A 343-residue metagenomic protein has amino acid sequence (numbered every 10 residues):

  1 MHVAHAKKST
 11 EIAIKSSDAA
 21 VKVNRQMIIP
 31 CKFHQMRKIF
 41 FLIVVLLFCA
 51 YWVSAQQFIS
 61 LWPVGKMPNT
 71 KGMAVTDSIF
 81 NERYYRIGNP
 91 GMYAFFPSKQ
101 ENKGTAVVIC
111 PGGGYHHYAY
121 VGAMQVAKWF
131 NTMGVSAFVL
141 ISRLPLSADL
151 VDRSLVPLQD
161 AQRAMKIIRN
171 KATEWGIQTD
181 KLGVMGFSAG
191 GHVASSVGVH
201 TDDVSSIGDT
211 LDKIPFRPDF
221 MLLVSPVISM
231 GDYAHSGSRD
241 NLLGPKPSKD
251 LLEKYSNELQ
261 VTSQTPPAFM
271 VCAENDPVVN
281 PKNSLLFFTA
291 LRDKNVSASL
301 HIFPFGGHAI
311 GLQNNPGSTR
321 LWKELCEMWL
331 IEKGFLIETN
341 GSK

Functional and structural regions predicted by a protein language model:
Q56-E101: N-terminal cap/lid segment of alpha/beta-hydrolase-fold proteins
I79, P226-Q260, P266: Mobile cap/lid helix-loop segments that gate and shape the active-site cleft of serine hydrolases
K103-G112: Short beta-strand element of the alpha/beta-hydrolase
Y118-Y120, Q125, S142-T179, P316-R320: Catalytic nucleophile-loop/oxyanion-hole region of alpha/beta-hydrolase and closely related hydrolase-like folds
V121-V139: Short amphipathic alpha-helix adjacent to the substrate-entry channel of hydrolases
R163-S236, L252-E253: Primarily recognizes the serine-hydrolase "nucleophile elbow" in alpha/beta-hydrolase and SGNH/GDSL folds
M270-C272, D276: Short beta-strand/loop motif that positions the catalytic acidic residue of the alpha/beta-hydrolase fold
L285-K343: C-terminal catalytic histidine-bearing segment of alpha/beta-hydrolase fold enzymes
